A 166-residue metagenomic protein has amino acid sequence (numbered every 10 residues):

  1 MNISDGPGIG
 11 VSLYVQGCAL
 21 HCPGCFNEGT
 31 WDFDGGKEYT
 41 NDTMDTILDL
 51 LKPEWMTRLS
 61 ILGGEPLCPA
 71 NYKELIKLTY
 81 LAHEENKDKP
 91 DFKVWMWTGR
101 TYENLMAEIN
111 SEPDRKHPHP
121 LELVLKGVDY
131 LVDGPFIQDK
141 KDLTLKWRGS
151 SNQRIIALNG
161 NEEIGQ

Functional and structural regions predicted by a protein language model:
M1-H21: N-terminal pre-triad scaffold of radical SAM enzymes
M1-S4, K52-E54, E84-Q166: Auxiliary Fe-S-binding modules of radical SAM enzymes
I9, N27-D114, H119-L121: Conserved Radical SAM active-site core
G17-L20, G35-K37, A82-E85, N152-I155: Short, surface-exposed linear patches
C18, P66, F136: Hydrophobic pocket-lining residues within nucleotide cofactor-binding pockets
H21, T30, I76-K77, D142 (+1 more regions): Alpha-helix termini
